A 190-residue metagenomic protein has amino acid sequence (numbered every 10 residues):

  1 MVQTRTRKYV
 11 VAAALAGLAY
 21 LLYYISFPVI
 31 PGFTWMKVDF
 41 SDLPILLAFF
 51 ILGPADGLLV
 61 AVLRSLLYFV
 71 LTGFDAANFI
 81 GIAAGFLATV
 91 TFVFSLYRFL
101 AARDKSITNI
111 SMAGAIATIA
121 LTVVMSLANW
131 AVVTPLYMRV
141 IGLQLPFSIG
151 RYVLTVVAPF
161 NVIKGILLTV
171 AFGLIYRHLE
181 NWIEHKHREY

Functional and structural regions predicted by a protein language model:
M1-Y190: Loop-helix junctions at membrane interfaces
